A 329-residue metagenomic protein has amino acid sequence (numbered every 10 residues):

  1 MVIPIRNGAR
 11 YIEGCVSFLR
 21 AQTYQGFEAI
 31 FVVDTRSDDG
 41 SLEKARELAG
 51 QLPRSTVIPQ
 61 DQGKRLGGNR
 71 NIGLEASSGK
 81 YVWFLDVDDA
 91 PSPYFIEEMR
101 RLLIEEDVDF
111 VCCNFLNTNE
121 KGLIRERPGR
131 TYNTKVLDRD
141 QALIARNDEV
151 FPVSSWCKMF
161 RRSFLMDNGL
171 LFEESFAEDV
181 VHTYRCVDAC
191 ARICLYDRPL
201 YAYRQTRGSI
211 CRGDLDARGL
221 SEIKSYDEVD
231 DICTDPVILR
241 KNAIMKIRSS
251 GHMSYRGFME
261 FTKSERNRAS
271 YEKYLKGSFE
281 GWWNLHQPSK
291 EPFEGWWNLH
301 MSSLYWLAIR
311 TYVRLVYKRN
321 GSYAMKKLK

Functional and structural regions predicted by a protein language model:
N7-A21: Short, well-formed alpha-helical segments that are part of the catalytic scaffolds of diverse glycosyltransferases
R20-V32, G40, L52-T56: Short loop->beta transition adjacent to catalytic acidic/histidine clusters or analogous donor-positioning motifs
V33-K44, Q62: A conserved acidic beta->alpha catalytic loop
Q60-S77, V87: Glycine-rich, basic loop-to-helix element that forms the pyrophosphate-binding segment of sugar-nucleotide handling
V82: Short aromatic/hydrophobic "clamp" motif used to bind/position activated sugar donors
V87-A177, V181-C194, R204-A217: Donor-binding/catalytic cores of nucleotide-activated saccharide and glycerol-phosphate transferases/polymerases
V108, E260-K329: Membrane-interface aromatic/basic loop that binds lipid-linked glycans or pyrophosphate carriers, typified by
L200-T206, G213-R240, G257-W282: Catalytic core of nucleotide-sugar-dependent glycosyltransferases
